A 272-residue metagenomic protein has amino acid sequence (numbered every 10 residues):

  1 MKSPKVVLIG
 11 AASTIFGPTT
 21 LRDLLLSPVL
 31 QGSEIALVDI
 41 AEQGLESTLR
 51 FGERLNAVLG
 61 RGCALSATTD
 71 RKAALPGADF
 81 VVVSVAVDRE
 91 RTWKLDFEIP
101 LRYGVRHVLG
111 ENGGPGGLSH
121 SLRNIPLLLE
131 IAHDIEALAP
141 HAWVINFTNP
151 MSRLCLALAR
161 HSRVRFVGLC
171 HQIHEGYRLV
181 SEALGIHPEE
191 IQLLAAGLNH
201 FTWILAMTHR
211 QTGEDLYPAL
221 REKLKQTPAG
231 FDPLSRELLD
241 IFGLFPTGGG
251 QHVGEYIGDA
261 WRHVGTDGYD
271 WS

Functional and structural regions predicted by a protein language model:
K2-F97, G110-G113, G117-E189, N199-I204: Metallocofactor- and cofactor-centric catalytic cores in central/energy metabolism, strongly enriched
R102-E111: Glycine-/small-residue-rich beta-strand-loop submotif within the FAD-binding core of flavoenzymes
G185-S272: Long, compositionally biased stretches enriched for glycine and/or charged residues
